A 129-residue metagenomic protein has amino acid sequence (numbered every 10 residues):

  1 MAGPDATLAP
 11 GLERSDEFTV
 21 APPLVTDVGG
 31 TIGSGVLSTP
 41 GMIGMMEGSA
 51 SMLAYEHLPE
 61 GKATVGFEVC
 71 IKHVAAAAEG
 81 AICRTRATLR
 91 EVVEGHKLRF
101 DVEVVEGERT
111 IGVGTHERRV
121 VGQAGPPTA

Functional and structural regions predicted by a protein language model:
A2-S38, L53: Catalytic strand-loop segment that frames the active site of acyl-thioester-processing enzymes
L12-R14, V65-V69, A81-T85, H96-F100 (+1 more regions): A generic structural signal for short beta-strands and their flanking turns/coil linkers
E17-A21, K72, E117-R119: Generic structural detector for well-ordered beta-strands
P40-I43: Conserved N-terminal beta-strand and adjoining loop/helix that marks the start of the Nudix/MutT-like hydrolase domain
A50-R84: Hydrophobic beta-strand-centered segment that forms part of the acyl-chain substrate-binding groove
T88-A129: HotDog/MaoC-like acyl-thioester-processing domains
